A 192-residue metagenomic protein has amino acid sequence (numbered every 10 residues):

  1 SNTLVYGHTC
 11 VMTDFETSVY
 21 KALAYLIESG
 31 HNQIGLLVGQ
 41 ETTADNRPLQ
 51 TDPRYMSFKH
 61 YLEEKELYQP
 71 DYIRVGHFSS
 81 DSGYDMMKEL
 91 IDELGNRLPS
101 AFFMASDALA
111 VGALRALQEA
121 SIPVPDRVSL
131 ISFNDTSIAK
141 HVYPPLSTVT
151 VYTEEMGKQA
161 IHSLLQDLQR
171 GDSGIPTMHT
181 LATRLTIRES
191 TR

Functional and structural regions predicted by a protein language model:
N2-R192: Bacterial carbohydrate/catabolite-sensing allosteric modules
